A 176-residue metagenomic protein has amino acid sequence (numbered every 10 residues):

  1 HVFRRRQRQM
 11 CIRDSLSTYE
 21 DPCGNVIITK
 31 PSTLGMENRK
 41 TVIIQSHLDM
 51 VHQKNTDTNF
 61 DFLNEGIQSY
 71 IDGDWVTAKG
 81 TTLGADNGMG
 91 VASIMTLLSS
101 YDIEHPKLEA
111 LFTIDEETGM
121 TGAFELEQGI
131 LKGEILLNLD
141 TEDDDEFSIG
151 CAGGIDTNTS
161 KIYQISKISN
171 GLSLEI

Functional and structural regions predicted by a protein language model:
H1-I12: Single conserved hydrophobic/aromatic residue that forms the stacking wall/gate of nucleotide- or nucleobase-binding
R8, S15, G133-E134: Short, well-ordered alpha-helix to beta-strand connector turns
L16-G24: Short, well-structured beta-strand/strand-turn elements
I27, I43-Q45, E109, N158-S160 (+1 more regions): Beta-strand secondary-structure signal
I28-E37: Short beta-strand-to-loop junctions in surface cap/lid or active-site-entrance loops
T33, D49, E142-D144: Short, glycine-/Ser/Thr-/acidic-enriched flexible segments
M36-K107, F112, E117, F124-E134: Active-site metal-coordination/substrate-binding segment of hydrolases, especially metallo-dependent peptidases
G66-Q68, D72-T81, E116-I176: Midchain, well-structured core segments that form catalytic/ion-binding scaffolds
